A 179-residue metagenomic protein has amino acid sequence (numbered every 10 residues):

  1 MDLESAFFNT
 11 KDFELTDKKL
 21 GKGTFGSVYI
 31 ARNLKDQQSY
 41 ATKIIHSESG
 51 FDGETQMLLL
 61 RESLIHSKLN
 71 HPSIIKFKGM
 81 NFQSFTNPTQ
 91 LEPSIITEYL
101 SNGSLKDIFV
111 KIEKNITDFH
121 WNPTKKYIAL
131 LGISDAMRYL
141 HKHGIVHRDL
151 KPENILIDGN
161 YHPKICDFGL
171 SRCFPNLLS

Functional and structural regions predicted by a protein language model:
S27: Conserved N-lobe ATP-binding subsite of Hanks-type protein kinase domains, especially the beta3 VAIK lysine
K68, A129-L130: Hydrophobic/aromatic scaffold residues of ePK-like serine/threonine protein kinase catalytic domains
K76-P93: Short beta-strand micro-motifs within the conserved protein kinase catalytic domain, predominantly in the N-lobe
P88-S104: Conserved short submotifs of the Hanks-type protein kinase catalytic core that shape the nucleotide-binding pocket
I112-A129: Activation segment of protein kinase catalytic domains, centered on the conserved DFG
H141-D158: Catalytic-loop of the protein kinase fold
